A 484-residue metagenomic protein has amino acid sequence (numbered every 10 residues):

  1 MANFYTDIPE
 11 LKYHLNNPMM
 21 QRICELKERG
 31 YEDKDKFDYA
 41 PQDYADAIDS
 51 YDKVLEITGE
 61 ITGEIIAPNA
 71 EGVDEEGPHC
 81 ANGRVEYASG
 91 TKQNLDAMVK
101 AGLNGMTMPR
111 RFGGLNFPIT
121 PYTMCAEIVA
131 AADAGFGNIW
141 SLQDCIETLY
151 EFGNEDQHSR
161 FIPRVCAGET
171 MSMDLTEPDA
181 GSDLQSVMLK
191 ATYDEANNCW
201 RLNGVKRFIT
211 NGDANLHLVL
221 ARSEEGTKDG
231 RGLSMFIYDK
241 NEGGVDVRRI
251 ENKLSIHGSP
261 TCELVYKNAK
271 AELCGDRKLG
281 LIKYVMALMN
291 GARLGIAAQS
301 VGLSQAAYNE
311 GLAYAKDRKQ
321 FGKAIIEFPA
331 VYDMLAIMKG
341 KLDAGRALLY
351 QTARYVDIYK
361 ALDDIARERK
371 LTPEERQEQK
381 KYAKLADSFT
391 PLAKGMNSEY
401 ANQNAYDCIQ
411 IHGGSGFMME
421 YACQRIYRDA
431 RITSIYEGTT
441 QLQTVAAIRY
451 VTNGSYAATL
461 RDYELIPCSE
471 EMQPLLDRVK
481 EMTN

Functional and structural regions predicted by a protein language model:
M1-A81, V85: Extended, charge-enriched "interface" segments that sit outside catalytic cores
A2-E10, N17-M19, I256, Q377-E464: Alpha-helix capping/hinge segments and adjacent helical runs
K36, N241-G244, R248, P260-A292 (+3 more regions): A glycine-rich, basic-preceded beta-loop-alpha segment at the flavin cofactor/substrate interface of flavin-utilizing
G59-E60, G90-P163, A167, T210-G212 (+1 more regions): Internal helix-loop-helix
A81-M108, S172-R201, V205-L216, A383-E399 (+3 more regions): Flexible, glycine/threonine-enriched loop-and-boundary segments that flank and lead into catalytic domains of large
S141-L142, G153-L189, N198, A353 (+5 more regions): Internal maturation/activation junctions in enzymes
C199-V245: A short core secondary-structure module
R293-E374, A457-N484: Extended amphipathic alpha-helical segments enriched in small hydrophobics
